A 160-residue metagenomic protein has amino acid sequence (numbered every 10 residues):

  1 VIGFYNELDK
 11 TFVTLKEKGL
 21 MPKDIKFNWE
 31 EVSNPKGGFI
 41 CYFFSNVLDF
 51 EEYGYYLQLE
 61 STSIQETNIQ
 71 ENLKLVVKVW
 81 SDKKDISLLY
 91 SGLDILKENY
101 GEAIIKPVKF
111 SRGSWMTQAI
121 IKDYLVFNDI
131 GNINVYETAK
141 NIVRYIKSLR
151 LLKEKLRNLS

Functional and structural regions predicted by a protein language model:
V1-L125: Polyanion-binding interface signature
K97-S160: C-terminal amphipathic "assembly/sorting" segment characterized by alternating charged and hydrophobic residues
